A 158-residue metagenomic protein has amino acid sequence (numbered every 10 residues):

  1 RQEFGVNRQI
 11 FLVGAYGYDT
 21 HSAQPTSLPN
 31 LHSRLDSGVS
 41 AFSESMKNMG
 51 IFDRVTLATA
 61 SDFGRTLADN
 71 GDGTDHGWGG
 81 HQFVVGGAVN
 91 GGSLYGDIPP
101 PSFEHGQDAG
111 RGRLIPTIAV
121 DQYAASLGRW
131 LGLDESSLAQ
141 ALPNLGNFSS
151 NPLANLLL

Functional and structural regions predicted by a protein language model:
F4-N7, G17-L158: Feature marks hydrolase-like catalytic cores characterized by long aromatic- and Gly/Pro-rich stretches
